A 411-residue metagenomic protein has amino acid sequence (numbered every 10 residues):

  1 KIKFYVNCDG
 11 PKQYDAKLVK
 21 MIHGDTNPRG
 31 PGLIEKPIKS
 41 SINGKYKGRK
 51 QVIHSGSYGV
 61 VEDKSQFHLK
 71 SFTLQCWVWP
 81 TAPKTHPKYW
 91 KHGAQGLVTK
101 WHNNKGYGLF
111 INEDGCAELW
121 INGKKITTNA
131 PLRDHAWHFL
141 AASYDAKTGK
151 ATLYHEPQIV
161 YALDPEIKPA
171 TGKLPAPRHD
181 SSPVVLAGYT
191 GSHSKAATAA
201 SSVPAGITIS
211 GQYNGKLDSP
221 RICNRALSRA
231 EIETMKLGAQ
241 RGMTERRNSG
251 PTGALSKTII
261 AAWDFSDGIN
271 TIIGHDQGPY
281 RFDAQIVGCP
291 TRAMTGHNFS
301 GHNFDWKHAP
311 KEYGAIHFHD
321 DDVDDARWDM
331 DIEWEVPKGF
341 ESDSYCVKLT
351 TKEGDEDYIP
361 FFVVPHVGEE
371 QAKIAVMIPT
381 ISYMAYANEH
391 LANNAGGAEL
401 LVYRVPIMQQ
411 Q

Functional and structural regions predicted by a protein language model:
I2-Q13, K17-G24, G30-H54, I316-G354 (+1 more regions): Ligand-binding face of N-terminal immunoglobulin V-set domains in extracellular IgSF glycoproteins
I2-Q13, M21-T291: Extracellular glycan-associated modules
P11, V19-M21, C289-V323, S344 (+1 more regions): Aromatic-Pro/Gly-enriched surface loop or interdomain linker that acts as a lid/target-recognition segment
K36-K39, E166-A170, A293-H297, D305-P310 (+1 more regions): A broad, low-specificity signal for short, low-complexity segments enriched in glycine/proline and polar/charged
S65-F67, V336-K338, H366-V367: Surface-exposed acidic, glycine-flexible loop patches that form ligand/cofactor-binding and adhesion interfaces
L119-G123, S202-V203, E312-H317, V323-A326: Short glycine/proline-rich turn/loop motifs
A141, E233-K236, C346, F362 (+1 more regions): Short, well-ordered alpha-helical packing segments
